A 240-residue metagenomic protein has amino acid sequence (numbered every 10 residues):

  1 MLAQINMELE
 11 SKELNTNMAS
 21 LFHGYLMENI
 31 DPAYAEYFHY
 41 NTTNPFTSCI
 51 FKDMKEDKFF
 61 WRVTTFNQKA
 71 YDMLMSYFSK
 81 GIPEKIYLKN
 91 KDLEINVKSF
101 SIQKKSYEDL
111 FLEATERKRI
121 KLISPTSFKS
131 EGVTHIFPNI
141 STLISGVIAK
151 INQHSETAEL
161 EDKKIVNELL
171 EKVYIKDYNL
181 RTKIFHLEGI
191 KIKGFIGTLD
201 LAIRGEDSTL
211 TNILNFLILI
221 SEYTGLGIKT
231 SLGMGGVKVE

Functional and structural regions predicted by a protein language model:
M1-E240: RNA-interacting cores
